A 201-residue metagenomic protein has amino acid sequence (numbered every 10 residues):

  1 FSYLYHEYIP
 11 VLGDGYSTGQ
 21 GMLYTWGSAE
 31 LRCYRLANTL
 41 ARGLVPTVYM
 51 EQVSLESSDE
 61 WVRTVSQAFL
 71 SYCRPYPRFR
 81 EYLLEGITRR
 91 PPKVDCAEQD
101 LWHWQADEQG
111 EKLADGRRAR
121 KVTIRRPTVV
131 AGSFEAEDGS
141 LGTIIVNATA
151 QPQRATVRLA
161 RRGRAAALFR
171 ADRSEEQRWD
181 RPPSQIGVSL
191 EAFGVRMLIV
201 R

Functional and structural regions predicted by a protein language model:
F1-R164, A171-D172: Active-site-proximal substrate-binding groove within the catalytic cores of carbohydrate-active enzymes
Q151-Q153, E175-Q177, R196: Short, surface-exposed beta-strand/loop "edge" segments at domain boundaries and coil↔beta transitions
R161-A165, I186-S189: Short, low-complexity, polar/charged sequence segments that are solvent-exposed and flexible
A167-S184: Solvent-exposed beta-strand/loop surfaces of large extracellular or lumenal domains
R181-R201: C-terminal beta-strand-rich structural cap/linker in extracellular carbohydrate-active enzymes
